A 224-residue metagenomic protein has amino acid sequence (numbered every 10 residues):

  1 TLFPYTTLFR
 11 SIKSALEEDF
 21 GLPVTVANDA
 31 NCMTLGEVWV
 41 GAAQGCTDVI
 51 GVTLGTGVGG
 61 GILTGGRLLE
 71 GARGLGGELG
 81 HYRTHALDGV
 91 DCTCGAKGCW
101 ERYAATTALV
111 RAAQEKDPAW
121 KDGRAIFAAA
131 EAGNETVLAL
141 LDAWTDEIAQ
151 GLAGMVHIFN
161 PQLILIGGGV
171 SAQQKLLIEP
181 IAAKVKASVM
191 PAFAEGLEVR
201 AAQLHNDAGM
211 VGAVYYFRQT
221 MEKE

Functional and structural regions predicted by a protein language model:
T1-L8: Short, small-residue-biased leader/transition segments that mark boundaries at the very start of proteins
F9, L75-L79: Structural signature of FAD isoalloxazine-binding scaffolds in flavoprotein oxidoreductases
K13-L22, G36-C46, L68, A86-E224: ATP-binding/phosphotransfer module of carbohydrate and carboxylate kinases, centering on a glycine-rich
V24-N28: General beta-strand structural signal in soluble alpha/beta enzymes
D29, G55, A213: Active-site glycine-centered loops adjacent to acidic/histidine catalytic or metal-binding residues that shape
T34-W39, G60-I62, H81-R83: Adenylate-forming
V49-T53, G59-G61, D91-T93: Short glycine-aspartate micro-motif
G59, L63-E70: Catalytic-core segment of enzymes that process non-peptidic bonds
